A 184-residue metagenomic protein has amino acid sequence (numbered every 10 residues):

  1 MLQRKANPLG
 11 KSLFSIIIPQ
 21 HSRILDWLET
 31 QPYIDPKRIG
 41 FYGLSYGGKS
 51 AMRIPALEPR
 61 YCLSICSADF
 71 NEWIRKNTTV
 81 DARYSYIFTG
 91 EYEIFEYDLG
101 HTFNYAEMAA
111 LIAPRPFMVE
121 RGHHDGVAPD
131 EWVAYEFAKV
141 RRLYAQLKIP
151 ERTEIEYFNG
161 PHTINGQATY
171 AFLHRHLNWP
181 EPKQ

Functional and structural regions predicted by a protein language model:
M1-L25, E29-T30, N77-T79: Cap/lid segment of the alpha/beta-hydrolase catalytic domain
P8-I16, Y42, M52, E96-F103 (+2 more regions): Alpha-helix capping and helix-loop boundary segments enriched in small/acidic/polar residues
I16, Y42-L44, G100-G122, H162-T169 (+1 more regions): Extended catalytic-interface subdomain
S22-Y92, Y97-D98: Primarily recognizes the serine-hydrolase "nucleophile elbow" in alpha/beta-hydrolase and SGNH/GDSL folds
G48-S50, N71-R75, M118-V119, D125-P129 (+1 more regions): Flexible loop/turn segments at secondary-structure boundaries
I65, M118-E120, E156: Hydrophobic/aromatic beta-strand patches that form the interior of the parallel beta-sheet core in alpha/beta enzyme
K76-E131: The feature captures the conserved acid-bearing segment of alpha/beta-hydrolase catalytic domains
Y135-Q184: C-terminal catalytic histidine-bearing segment of alpha/beta-hydrolase fold enzymes
